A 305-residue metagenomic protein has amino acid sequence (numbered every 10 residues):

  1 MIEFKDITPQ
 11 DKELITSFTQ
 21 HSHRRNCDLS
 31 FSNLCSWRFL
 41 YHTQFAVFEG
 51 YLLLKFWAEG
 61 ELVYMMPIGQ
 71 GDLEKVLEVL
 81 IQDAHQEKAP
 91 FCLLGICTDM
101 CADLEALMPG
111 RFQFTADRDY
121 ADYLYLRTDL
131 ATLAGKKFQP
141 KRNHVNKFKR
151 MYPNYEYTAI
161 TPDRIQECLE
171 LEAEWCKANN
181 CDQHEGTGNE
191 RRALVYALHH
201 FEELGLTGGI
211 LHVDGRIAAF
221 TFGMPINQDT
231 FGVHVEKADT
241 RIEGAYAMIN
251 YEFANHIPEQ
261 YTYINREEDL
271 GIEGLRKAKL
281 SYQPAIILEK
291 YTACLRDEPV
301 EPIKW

Functional and structural regions predicted by a protein language model:
M1-H21, T240, Y291, D297-W305: Short, extreme N-terminal leader segments that mark the start of a protein/domain
S17, C27-D99, H212-T240: Conserved donor-binding loop and adjoining core beta-sheet/short helix segment in diverse acyl/aminoacyl transferases
P90-L107, R118-A121: Short, glycine/charge-rich beta-strand/loop segments that flank catalytic centers and engage negatively charged groups
C92-L93, T158, Y263-R266: Short catalytic-loop micro-motif centered on adjacent basic/acidic residues
M100-T115, N143, L270-I287: Conserved active-site alpha-helix within GNAT-family acetyltransferase domains
G110-H184: Acyltransferase donor/substrate-recognition loop-hinge adjacent to the catalytic core
D163-R216: Short, conserved active-site entrance elements at the starts or edges of catalytic domains
L206-R296: Aromatic (often tryptophan-rich) hydrophobic motifs at membrane interfaces
